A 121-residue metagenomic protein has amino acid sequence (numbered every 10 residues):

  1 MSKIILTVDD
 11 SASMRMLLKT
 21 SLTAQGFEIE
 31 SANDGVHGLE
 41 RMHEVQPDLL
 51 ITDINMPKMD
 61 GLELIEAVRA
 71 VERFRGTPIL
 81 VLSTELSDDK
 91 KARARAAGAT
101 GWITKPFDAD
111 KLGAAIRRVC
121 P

Functional and structural regions predicted by a protein language model:
S2-S13, L18-L22, L50: Conserved acidic segment of CheY-like receiver
G26-N33, R41: Short hydrophobic/Thr-rich beta-strand motif most characteristic of the beta2 strand and flanking loop of CheY-like
V45-I51: Active-site beta3 strand of CheY-like receiver
D53, S83: Active-site residues of response regulator receiver
M56-M59: Receiver (REC) domain active-site loop signature in two-component systems and cognate sites in sensor histidine kinases
T100: Short, glycine/charged-rich "phosphate-handling" switch motifs in NTP-dependent and phosphotransfer domains
F107-R117: C-terminal output helix
